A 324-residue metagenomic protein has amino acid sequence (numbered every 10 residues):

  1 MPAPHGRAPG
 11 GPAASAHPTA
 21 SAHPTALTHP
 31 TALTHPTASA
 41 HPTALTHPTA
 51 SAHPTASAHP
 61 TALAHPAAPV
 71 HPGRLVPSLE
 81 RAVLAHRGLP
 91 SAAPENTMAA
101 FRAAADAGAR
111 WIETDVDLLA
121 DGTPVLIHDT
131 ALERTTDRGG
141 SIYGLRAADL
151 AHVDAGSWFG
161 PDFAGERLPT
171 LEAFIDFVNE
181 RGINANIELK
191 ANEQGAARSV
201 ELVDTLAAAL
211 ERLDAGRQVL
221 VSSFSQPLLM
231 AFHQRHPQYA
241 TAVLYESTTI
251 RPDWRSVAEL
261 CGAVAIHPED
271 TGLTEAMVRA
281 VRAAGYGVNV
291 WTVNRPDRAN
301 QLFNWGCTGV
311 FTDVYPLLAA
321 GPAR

Functional and structural regions predicted by a protein language model:
M1-H17, H23, H29, H35 (+4 more regions): Phosphate-group recognition and catalysis centered on beta-loop-alpha active-site segments
